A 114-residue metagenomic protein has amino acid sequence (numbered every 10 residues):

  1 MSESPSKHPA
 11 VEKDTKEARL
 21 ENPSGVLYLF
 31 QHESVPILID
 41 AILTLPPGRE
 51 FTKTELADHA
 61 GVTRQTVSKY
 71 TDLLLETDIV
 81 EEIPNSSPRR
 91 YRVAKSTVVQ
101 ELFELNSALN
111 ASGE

Functional and structural regions predicted by a protein language model:
M1-P9: General nucleic-acid-binding
A10-I39: Short alpha-helical segments that sit at the start of domains
L27-P36, T52, N85-S107: Short, cationic-aromatic polyanion-contact patches
L27-Y28, T63-S68: Short coil turns linking two alpha-helices in DNA-binding domains
I42-P46: Short helix-to-turn junction characteristic of helix-turn-helix DNA-binding domains, especially the helix
P47-D58: Short acidic, hydrophobic short linear motifs in intrinsically disordered regions
T71-D72: Short, hydrophobic-biased segments on the C-terminal half of alpha helices that form "recognition helices"
L75-N85: A short, conserved structural fragment
